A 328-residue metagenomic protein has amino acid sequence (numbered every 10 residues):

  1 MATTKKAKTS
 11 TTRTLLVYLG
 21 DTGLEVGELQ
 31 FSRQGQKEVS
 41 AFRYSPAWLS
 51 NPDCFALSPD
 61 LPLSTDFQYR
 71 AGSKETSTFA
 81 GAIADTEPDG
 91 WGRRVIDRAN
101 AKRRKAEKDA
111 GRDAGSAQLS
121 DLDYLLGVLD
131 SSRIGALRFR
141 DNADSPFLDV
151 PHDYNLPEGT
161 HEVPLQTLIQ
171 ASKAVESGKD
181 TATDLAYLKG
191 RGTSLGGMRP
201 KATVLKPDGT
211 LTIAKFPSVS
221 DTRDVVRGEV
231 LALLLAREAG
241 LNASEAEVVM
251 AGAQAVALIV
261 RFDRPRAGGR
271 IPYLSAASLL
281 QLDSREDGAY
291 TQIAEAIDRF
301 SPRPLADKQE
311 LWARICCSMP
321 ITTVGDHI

Functional and structural regions predicted by a protein language model:
M1-I328: Phosphate/dinucleotide-binding and metal-coordinating scaffold of catalytic cores in nucleotide-dependent enzymes
